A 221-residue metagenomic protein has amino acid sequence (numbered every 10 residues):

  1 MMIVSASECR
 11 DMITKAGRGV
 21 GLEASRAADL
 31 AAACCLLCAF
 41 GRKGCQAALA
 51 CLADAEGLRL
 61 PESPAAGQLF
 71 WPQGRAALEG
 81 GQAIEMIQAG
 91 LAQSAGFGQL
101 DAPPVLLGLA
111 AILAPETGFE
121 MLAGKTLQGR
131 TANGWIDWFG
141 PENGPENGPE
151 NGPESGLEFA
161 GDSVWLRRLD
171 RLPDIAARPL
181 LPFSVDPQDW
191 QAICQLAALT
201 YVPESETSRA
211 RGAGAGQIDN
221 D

Functional and structural regions predicted by a protein language model:
M1-A65, W71: Long alpha-helical, hydrophobic tracts
I3, I13, I84-I87, I112 (+4 more regions): Weak global preference for isoleucine
S5, R75-A76, D186: Helix N-terminus capping/helix-initiation residues
A6, A28, C34, L78-I87 (+1 more regions): Aromatic-enriched hydrophobic runs in primary sequence
R10, R18, R26, R42 (+6 more regions): Arginine residue identity/basic-tract feature
L30-C34, G44, L91-S94, D189 (+1 more regions): Generic ordered-secondary-structure signal
C45-W138: A glycine-rich, acidic short-motif signal
W138-D221: Extended, charged low-complexity segments that frequently continue into or abut oligomerization scaffolds
